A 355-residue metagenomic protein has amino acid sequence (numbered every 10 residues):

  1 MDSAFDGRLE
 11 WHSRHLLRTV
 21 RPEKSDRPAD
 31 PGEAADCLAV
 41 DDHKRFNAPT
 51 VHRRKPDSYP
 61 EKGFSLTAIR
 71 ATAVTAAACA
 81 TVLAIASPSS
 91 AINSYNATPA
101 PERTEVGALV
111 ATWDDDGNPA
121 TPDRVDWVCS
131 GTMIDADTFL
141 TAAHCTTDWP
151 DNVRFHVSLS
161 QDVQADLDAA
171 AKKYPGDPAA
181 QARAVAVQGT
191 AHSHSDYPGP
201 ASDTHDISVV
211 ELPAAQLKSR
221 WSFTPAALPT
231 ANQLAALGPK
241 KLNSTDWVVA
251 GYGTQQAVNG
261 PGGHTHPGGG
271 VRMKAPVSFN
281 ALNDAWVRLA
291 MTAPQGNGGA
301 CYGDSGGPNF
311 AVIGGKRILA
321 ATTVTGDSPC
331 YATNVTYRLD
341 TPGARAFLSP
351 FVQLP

Functional and structural regions predicted by a protein language model:
H43-S65: Short, Lys/Arg-enriched N-terminal segments with co-localized hydrophobic residues within the first ~10-30 amino acids
Y59-A91: Secretory targeting and sorting signals
I92, P99-G107, W127-T147, V153-Y174 (+2 more regions): C-terminal subregion of chymotrypsin/trypsin-like serine protease catalytic domains
N93-E102, D123, N152-T224, L228-L234: Conserved catalytic-core segment of clan PA serine endopeptidases
A100-A120: A short, Trp-centered hydrophobic/proline-enriched beta-strand micro-motif
D203-N297, T341-R345: Chymotrypsin/trypsin-fold serine protease catalytic domain
